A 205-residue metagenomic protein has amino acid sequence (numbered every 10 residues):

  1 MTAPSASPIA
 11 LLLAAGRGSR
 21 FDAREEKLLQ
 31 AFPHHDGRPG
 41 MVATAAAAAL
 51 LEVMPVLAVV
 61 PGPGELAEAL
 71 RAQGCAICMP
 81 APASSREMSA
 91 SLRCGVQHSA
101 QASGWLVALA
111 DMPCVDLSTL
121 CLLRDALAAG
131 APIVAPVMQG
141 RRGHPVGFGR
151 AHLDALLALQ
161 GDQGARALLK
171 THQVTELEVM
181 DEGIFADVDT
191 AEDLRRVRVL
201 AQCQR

Functional and structural regions predicted by a protein language model:
T2-A10, A158-R205: Conserved alpha/beta core of the MobA/IspD/sugar-nucleotide pyrophosphorylase nucleotidyltransferase superfamily
A3-G64: N-terminal glycine-rich phosphate-binding loop and ensuing alpha1 helix
L13-A15, A108-L109, P136-V137, E178-M180: Short beta-strand segments
A31, C114, G147, D187-V188: Short aromatic/basic micro-patch
E52, A72-G74, H152, K170-H172: Short, structured coil segments at secondary-structure junctions
G64-R71: Acidic helix N-cap motif at the loop->helix transition within catalytic regions of sugar-transfer enzymes
G74-R86: Conserved donor nucleotide-binding strand/loop of the catalytic core
S84-R150, D154-L157: Conserved beta-loop-beta/alpha segment of the NTase-like Rossmann-fold superfamily that binds/positions NTPs
